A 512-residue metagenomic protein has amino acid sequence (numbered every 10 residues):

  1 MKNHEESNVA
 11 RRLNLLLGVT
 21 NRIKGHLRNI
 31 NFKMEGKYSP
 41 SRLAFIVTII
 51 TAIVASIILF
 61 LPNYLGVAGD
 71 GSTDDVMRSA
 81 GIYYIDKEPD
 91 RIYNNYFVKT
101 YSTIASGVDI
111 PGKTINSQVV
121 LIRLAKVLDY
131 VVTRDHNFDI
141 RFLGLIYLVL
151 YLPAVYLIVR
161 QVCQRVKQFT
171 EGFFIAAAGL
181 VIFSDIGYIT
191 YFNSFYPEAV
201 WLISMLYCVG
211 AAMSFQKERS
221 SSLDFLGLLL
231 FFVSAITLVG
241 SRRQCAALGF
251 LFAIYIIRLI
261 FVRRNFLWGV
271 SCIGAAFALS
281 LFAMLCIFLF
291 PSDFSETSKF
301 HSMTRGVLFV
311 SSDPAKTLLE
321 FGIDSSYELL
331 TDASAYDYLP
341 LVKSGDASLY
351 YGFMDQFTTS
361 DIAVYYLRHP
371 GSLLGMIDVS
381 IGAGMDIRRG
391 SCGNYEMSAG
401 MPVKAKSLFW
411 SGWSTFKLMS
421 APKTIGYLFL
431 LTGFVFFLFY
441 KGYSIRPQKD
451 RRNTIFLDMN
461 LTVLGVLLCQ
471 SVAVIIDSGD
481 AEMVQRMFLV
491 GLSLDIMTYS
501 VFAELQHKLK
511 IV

Functional and structural regions predicted by a protein language model:
K2-N63, S117-L308, L418-K510: Hydrophobic transmembrane helix bundles of membrane-integrated enzymes that assemble and modify cell-envelope
L16-P40, E328-Q356, T415-F416: Alpha-helical transmembrane segments and their immediate interhelical/interface regions in integral membrane proteins
S39-T51, L61, L65-G69, D224 (+4 more regions): Non-catalytic effector/regulatory segments
S56-Y130: Extracytoplasmic loop-helix module adjacent to an early transmembrane segment
R78-I110, P291-G400: Membrane-proximal stem/loop segments at transmembrane-domain junctions that anchor or position
Y84-Y96, L143-Y151, I175-A176, Y365-M376 (+2 more regions): Hydrophobic alpha-helical transmembrane segments
I110-S117, Y147, Y151, G352-D355: Aromatic-acidic/polar surface patches that form glycan- and anion
G393-L428: Small-residue-rich helix-loop
